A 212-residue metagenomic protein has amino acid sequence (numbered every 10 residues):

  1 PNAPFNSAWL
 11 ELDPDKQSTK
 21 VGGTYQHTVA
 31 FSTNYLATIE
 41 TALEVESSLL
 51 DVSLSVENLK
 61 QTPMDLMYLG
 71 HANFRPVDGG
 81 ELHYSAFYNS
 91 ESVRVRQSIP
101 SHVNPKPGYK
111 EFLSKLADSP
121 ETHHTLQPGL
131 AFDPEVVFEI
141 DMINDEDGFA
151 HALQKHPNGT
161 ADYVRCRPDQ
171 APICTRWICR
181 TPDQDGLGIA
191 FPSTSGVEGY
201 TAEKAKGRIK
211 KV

Functional and structural regions predicted by a protein language model:
P1-E46: Extended, loop-rich substrate-binding clefts of extracytoplasmic carbohydrate-active enzymes
K16-S18, S32-L36, V45-D51, Q61-D65 (+2 more regions): Coil-to-beta-strand transition motifs
Y25-V29, T41-V45, V56-K60, A72-P76 (+3 more regions): Beta-strand elements of well-folded, non-transmembrane domains
F31-N34, T62-D65, P76-V77, V93-R96 (+2 more regions): A short, polar/proline- and glycine-enriched secondary-structure boundary/capping micro-motif
A37, S48-S85: Acidic (Asp/Glu-rich), glycine- and aromatic
P76-P168: Active-site/ligand-binding surface loops and adjacent short beta/alpha elements that line catalytic pockets across
A152-L153, N158-V212: Active-site pocket scaffolds in enzymes
